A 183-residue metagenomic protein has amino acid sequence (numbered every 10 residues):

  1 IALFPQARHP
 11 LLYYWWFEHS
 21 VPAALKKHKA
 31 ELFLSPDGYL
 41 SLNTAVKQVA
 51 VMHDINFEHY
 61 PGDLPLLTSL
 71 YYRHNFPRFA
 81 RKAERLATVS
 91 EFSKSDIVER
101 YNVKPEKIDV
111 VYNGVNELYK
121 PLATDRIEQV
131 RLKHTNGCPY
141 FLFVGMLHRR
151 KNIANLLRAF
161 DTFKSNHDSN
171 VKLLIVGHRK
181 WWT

Functional and structural regions predicted by a protein language model:
I1-T183: Carbohydrate transferase catalytic cores enriched for Leloir-type hexosyltransferases
